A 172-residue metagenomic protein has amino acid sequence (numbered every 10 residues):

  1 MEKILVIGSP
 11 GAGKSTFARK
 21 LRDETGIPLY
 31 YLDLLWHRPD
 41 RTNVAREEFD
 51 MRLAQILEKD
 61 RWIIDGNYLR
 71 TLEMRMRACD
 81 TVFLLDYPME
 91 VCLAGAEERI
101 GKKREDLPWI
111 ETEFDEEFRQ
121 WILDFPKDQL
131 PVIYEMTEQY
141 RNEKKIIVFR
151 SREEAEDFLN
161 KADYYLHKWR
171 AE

Functional and structural regions predicted by a protein language model:
K3: Walker A (P-loop) ATP-phosphate-binding motif of ABC ATPase nucleotide-binding domains
V6: Hydrophobic anchor at the beta1->P-loop junction of P-loop NTPases
P10: The conserved Walker
K14: Conserved lysine of the Walker
F17: Hydrophobic positions on the alpha1 helix immediately C-terminal to the Walker A/P-loop
E24, D124-E172: NTP-dependent small-molecule kinase module
P28-V82, Y87: Conserved nucleotide-sensing/catalytic segment adjacent to the nucleotide-binding pocket in NTP-handling enzymes
Y87-Q129: A glycine- and Lys/Arg-enriched "phosphate-lid" helix/loop adjacent to the NTP-binding pocket of small-molecule kinases
